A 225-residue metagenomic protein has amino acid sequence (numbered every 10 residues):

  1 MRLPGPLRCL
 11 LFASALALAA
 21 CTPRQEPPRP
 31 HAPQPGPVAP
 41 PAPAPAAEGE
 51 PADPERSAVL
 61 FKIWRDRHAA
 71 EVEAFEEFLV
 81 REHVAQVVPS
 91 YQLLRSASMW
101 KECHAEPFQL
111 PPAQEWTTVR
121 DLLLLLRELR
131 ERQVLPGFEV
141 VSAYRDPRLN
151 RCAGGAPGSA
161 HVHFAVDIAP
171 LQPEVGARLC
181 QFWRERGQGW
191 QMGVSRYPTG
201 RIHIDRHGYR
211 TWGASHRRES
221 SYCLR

Functional and structural regions predicted by a protein language model:
M1-L11: Bacterial N-terminal signal peptides that target proteins for export
L18-A20: C-terminal motif of bacterial Sec signal peptides marking the signal peptidase cleavage site
T22-L125, T199, S221-R225: Extracytoplasmic cell-surface/polysaccharide-interacting catalytic and binding patches
P23-P41, P45, H68, P157-R225: Catalytic cores and adjacent binding grooves of peptidoglycan-active enzymes
L79-H83, L126-Q133, R148, Q172 (+1 more regions): Sec/Tat-exported extracytoplasmic proteins
S98-C103, L125-R132, F164-A169: A broad, low-specificity signal for short, low-complexity segments enriched in glycine/proline and polar/charged
D121-A153: Extended, low-complexity, intrinsically disordered C-terminal regulatory tails of eukaryotic serine/threonine kinases
